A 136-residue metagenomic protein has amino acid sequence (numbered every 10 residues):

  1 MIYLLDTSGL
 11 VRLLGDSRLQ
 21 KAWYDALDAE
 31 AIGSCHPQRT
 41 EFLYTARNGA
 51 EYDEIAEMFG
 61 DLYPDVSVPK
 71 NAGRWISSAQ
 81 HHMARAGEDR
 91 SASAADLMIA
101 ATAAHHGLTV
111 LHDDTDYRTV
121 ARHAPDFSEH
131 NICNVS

Functional and structural regions predicted by a protein language model:
M1, A104-S136: Acidic, PIN/NYN-like endoribonuclease modules and their adjacent C-terminal/linker elements
M1-S34, Y44-E57: Short, well-structured N-terminal submotif of metal-dependent ribonuclease cores
D6-T7, Q38, D113: A secondary-structure boundary/capping signal
L10-V11, R39-F42, Y117: A generic structural signal for short hydrophobic patches within well-formed alpha-helices
Q20, R39, Y52, G73-S77 (+1 more regions): A general structural signal for well-ordered alpha-helical segments in protein cores
H36, V68-P69, N131-S136: Residues at the C-termini of beta-strands that transition into short coil/loop
A50-A72: Active-site-proximal, substrate-binding regions of enzyme catalytic domains and RNA-binding/basic surfaces
P64-L111: Active-site neighborhoods of divalent-metal-dependent phosphate/nucleic-acid chemistry enzymes
